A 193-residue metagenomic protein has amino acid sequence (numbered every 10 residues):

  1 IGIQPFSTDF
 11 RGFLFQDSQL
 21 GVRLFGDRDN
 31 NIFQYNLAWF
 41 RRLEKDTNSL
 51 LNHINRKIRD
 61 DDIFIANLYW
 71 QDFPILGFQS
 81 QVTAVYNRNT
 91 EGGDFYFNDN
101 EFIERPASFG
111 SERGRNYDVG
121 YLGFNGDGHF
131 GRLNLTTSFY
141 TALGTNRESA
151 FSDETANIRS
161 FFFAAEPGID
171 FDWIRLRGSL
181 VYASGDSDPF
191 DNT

Functional and structural regions predicted by a protein language model:
G2: Active-site pocket-lining segments that scaffold enzyme catalytic pockets across diverse folds
F6-D191: Signature for the C-terminal beta-barrel architecture of outer-membrane proteins
